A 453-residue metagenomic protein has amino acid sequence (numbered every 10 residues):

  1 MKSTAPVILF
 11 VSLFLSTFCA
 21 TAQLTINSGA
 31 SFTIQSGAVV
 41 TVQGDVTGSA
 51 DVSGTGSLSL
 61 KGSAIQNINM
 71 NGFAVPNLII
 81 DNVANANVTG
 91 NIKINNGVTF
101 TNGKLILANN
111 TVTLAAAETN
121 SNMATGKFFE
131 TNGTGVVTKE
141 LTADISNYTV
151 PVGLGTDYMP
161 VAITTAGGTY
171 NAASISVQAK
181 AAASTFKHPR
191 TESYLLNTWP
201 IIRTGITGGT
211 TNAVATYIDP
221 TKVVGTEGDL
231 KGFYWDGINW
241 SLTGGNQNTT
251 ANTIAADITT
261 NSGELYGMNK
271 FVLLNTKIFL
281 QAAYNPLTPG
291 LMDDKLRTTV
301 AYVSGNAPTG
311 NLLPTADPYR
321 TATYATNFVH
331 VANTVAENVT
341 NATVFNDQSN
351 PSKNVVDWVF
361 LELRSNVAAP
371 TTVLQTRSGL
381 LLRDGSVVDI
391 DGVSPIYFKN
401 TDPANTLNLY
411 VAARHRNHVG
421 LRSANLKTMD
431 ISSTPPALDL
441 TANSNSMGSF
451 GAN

Functional and structural regions predicted by a protein language model:
T4, S16-K270: Extracellular beta-sheet-rich ligand-binding/adhesion modules
C19-I34, K270-T323: Boundary/junction segments of secreted and surface-exposed precursor proteins
V224-L230, T299, V331-T334, N338-V359 (+1 more regions): Short coil-to-beta strand junction motifs in C2/discoidin
K231-F233, F360-R364, Y410-A412: Beta-strand signatures of extracellular beta-sandwich domains
K277-F279, P308-L313, M429-N453: Extracellular beta-sheet/turn segments enriched in Thr/Pro/Gly and aliphatic residues
K353, D389-L409, N417: Short Pro-Gly-centered beta-turn/loop motif in secreted/extracellular proteins
A369-D391: Short, acidic Ser/Thr/Gly-rich low-complexity loop/linker segments typical of extracellular and cell-surface proteins
H415-K427: Short acidic/polar inter-strand loop motif in beta-rich domains
